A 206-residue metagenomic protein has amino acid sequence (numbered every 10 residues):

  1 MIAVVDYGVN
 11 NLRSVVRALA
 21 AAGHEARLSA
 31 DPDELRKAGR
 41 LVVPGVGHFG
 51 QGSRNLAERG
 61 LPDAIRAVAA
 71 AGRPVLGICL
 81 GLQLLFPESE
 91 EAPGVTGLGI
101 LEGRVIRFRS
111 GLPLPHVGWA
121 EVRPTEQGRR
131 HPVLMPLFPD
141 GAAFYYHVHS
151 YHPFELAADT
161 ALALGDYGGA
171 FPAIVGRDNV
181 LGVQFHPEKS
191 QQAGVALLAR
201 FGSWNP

Functional and structural regions predicted by a protein language model:
I2-H24, P187-E188: N-terminal beta1-alpha1 ligand-phosphate binding loop
E25, R40, P74-L76, F144: Structural signature of beta-strand start/N-cap positions in the alpha/beta core of ABC transporter nucleotide-binding
A26-K37: Short acidic low-complexity segments
L35-G45: Short acidic/histidine-rich motifs immediately flanking catalytic phosphotransfer sites in two-component signaling
G47-A120: Cysteine-nucleophile active-site neighborhood
E88-Y167: Pocket-forming structural segment of enzyme catalytic cores
G169-G176: Short, surface-exposed beta-strand/loop micro-motifs that present aromatic residues
V183-P206: Acyltransferase
